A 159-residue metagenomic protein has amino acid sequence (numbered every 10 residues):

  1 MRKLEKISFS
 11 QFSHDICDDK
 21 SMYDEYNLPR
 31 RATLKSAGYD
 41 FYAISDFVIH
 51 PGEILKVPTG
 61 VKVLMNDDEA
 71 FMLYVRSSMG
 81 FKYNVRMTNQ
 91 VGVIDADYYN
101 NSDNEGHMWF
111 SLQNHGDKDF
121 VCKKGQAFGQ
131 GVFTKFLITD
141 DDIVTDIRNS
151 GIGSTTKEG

Functional and structural regions predicted by a protein language model:
M1-G159: DUTPase catalytic domain/fold
